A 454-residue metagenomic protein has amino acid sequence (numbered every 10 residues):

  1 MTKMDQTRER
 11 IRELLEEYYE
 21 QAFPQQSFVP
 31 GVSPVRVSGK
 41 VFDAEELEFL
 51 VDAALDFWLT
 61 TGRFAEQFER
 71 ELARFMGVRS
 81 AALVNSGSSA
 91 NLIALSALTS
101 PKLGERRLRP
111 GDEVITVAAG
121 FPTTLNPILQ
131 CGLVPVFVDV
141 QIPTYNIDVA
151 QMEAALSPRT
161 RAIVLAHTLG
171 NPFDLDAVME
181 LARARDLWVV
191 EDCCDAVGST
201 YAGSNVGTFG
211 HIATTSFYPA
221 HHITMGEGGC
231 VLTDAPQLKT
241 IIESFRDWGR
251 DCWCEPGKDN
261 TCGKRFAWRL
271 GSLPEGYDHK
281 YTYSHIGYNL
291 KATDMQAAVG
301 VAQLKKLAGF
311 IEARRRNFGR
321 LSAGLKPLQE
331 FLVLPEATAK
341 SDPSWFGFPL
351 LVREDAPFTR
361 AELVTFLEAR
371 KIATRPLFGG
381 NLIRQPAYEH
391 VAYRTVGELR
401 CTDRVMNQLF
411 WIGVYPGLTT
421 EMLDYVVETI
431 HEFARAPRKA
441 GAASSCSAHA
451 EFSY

Functional and structural regions predicted by a protein language model:
M1-L59, S284, G413: N-terminal "arm"/small-domain region of PLP-dependent enzymes with the aminotransferase-like
Q26, S100-C193, T200: PLP-dependent aminotransferase-like
F42, T60, G120, P143-T144 (+4 more regions): Glycine-/small-residue-rich active-site loops that bind phosphorylated ligands and cofactors
R63-E113, N126-C131, F137, S204: Phosphate-binding glycine-rich loop
E66-R70, V78-A81, A150, A162-A166 (+4 more regions): PLP-dependent aminotransferase class I/II
A82, I115, V136, V189-V190 (+3 more regions): Structural detector of well-ordered beta-strand residues that form the stable sheet scaffold of enzyme domains
E191-M225, T240, K280-T282: Conserved active-site segment immediately N-terminal to the catalytic lysine that forms the internal aldimine
G226-V231: Glycine-rich phosphate-binding loop of ATP-grasp-fold ATP-dependent ligases
